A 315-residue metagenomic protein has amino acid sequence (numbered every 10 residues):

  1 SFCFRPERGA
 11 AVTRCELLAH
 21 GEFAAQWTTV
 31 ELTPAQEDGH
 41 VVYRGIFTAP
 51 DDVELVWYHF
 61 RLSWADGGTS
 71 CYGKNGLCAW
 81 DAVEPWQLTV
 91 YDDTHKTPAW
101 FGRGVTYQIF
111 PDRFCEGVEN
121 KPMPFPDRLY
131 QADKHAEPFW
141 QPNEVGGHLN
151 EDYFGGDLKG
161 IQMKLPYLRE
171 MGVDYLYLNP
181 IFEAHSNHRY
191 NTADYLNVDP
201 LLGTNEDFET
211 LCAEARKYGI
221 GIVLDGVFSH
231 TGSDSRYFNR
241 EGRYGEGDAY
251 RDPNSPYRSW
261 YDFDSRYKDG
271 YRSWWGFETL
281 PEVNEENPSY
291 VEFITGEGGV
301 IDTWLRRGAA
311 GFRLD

Functional and structural regions predicted by a protein language model:
S1-Q108, E116: Glycan-association/targeting regions that enable binding to alpha-glucans and other polysaccharides
G45, L55, H59-R61, G298-F312: Glycine/serine-rich loop-strand microenvironments at binding/catalytic pocket rims
I46-D51, K96, E151, L158 (+2 more regions): Short, charged/polar micro-motifs that form catalytic or ligand-binding hotspots
F110-D174, I181-R307: Substrate-binding/active-site clefts of carbohydrate-active enzymes
Y177-P180, D315: Residue-level recognition of beta-strand->loop/alpha-helix junctions
V223, G311-D315: Short catalytic-loop micro-motif centered on adjacent basic/acidic residues
